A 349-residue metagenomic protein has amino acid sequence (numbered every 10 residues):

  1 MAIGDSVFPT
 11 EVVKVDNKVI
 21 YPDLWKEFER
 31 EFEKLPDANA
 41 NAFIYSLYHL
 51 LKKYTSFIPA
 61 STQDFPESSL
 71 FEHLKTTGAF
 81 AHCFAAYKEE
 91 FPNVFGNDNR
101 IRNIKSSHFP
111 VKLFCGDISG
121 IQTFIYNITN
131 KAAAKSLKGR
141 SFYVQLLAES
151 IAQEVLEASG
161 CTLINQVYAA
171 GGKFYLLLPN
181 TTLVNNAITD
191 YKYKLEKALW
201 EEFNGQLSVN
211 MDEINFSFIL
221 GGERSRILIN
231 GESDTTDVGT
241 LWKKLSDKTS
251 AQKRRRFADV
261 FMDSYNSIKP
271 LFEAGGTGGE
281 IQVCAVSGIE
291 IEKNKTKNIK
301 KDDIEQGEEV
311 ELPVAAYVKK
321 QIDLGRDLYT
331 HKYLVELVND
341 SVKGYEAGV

Functional and structural regions predicted by a protein language model:
M1-V349: Regulatory and interdomain segments flanking nucleotide-handling catalytic cores in signaling/defense enzymes
